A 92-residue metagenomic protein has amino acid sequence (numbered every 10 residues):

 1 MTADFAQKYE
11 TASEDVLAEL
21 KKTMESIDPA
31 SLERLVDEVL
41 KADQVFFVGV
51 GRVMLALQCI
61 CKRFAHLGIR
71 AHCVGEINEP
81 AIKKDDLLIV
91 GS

Functional and structural regions predicted by a protein language model:
M1-S92: Conserved N-terminal alpha-helical segment that immediately precedes and caps sugar-phosphate-binding
